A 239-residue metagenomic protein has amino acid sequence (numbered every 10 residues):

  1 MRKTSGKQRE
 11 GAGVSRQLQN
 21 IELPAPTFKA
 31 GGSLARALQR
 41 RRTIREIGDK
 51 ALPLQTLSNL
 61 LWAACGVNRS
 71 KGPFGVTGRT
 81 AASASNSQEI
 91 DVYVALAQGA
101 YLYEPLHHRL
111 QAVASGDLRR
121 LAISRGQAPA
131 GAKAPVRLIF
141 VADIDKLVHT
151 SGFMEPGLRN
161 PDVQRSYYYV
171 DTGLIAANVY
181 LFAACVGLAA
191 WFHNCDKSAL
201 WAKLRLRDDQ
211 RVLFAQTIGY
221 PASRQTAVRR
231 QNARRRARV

Functional and structural regions predicted by a protein language model:
R2-V136, A227, R234-V239: N-terminal amphipathic, basic helical "cap/leader" segment at the start of enzyme domains
P26, V141-D143, P221: Generic beta-structure capping elements
R41, L60, V92, A134-H149 (+2 more regions): Small-aliphatic-rich amphipathic alpha-helix that forms the alpha element of a beta-alpha
A84, W191-F192, D208: Short, surface-exposed helix-loop/turn micro-motifs enriched in polar/charged residues
A95-Q98, A142-I144, I218: Short, flexible beta-strand-to-coil junctions
A100, H108, L118, K146 (+2 more regions): Surface-exposed, flexible loop/turn segments at secondary-structure boundaries
H149-G152, T226-R230: Short, charged, solvent-exposed linker or helix-capping segments at domain edges/interfaces that act as flexible hinges
L204-V228: A glycine-rich helix N-cap at a beta->alpha junction
